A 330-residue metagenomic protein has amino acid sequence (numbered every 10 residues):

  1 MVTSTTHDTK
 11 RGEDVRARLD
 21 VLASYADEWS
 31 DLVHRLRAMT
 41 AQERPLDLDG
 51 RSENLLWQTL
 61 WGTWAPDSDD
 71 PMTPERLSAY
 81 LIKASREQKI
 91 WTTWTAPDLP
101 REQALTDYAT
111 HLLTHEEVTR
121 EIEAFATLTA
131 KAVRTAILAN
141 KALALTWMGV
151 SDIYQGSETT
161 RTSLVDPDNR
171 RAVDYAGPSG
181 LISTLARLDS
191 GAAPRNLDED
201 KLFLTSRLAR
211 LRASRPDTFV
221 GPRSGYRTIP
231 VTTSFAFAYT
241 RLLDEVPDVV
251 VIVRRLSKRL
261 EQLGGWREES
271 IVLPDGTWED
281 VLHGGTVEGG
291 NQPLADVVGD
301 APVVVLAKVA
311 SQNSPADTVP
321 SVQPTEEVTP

Functional and structural regions predicted by a protein language model:
M1-P330: Carbohydrate-interacting/catalytic domains
